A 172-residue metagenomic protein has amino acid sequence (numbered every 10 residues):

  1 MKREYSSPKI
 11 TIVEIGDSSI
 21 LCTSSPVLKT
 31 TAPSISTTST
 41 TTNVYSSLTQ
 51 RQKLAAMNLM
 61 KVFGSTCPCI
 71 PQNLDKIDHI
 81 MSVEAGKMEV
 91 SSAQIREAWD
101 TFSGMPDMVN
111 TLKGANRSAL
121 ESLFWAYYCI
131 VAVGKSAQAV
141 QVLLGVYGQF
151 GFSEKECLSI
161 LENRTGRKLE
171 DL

Functional and structural regions predicted by a protein language model:
M1-L28: N-terminal secretory leader/proregion of peptide precursors and effectors
S7, S25, A32, C67-I70: Intrinsic-disorder/low-complexity coil detector
G16, P33-S36, H79: Intrinsic disorder/low-complexity segments
P26-N43: Intrinsically disordered, low-complexity terminal/linker regions enriched in Pro/Ser/Gly and acidic residues
T38, T42-S65, C69-L172: Small-residue-enriched hydrophobic alpha-helices in membranes
